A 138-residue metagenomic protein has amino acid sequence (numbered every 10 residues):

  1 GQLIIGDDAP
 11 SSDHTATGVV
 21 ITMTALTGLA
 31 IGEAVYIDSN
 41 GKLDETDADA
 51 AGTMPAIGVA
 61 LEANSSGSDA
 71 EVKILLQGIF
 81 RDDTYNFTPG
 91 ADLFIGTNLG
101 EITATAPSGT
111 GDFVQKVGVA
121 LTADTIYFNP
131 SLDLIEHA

Functional and structural regions predicted by a protein language model:
G1-A138: Glycine-anchored, exposed beta-strand/edge motif detector
